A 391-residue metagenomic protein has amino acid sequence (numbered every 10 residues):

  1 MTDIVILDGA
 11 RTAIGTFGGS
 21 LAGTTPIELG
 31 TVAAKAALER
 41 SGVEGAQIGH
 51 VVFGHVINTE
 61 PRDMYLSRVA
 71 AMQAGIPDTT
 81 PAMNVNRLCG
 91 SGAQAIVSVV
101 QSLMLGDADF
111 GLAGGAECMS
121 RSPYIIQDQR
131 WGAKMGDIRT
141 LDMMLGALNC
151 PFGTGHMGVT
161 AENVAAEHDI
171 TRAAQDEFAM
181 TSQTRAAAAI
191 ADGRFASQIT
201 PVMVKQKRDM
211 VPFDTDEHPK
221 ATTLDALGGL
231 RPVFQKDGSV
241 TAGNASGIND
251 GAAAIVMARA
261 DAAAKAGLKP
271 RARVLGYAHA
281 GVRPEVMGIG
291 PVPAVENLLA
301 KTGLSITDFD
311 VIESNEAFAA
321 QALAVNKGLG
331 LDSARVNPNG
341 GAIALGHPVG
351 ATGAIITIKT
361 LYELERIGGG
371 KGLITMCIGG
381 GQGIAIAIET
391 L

Functional and structural regions predicted by a protein language model:
M1-T24, A36, L224-I289, P293 (+4 more regions): Condensing-enzyme catalytic core mediating Claisen C-C bond formation in acyl metabolism
M1-V56, E60-A70, A74, P81 (+5 more regions): Conserved active-site "lid/cap" helical segment
R11-T12, G23-V32, A174-D261, K265 (+1 more regions): N-terminal extracellular/periplasmic Venus flytrap/periplasmic-binding protein-like
T24, H55-F110, P151-M157, A221-G247 (+3 more regions): Conserved catalytic cysteine-centered active-site region of acyl-thioester-dependent Claisen-condensing enzymes
R87-E117, A165-R194, A254-D261, N326 (+2 more regions): Active-site-proximal alpha-helical scaffold in enzymes
D109-N163: Flexible glycine-/small-residue-enriched beta->alpha junction loops that bind anionic phosphate/pyrophosphate groups
T160-E162, F195-Q198, K205-Q206, L275-A344: Active-site pocket-lining segment
